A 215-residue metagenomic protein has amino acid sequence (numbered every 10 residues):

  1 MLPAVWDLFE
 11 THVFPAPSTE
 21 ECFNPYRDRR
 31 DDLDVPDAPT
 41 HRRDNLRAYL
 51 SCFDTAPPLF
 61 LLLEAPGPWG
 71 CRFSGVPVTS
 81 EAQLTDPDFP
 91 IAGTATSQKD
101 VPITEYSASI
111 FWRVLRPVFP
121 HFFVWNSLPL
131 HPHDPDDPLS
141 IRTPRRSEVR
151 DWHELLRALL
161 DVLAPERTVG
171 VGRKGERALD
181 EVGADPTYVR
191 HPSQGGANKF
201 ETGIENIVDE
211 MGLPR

Functional and structural regions predicted by a protein language model:
M1-R167, G175-R177, V182, T187: A polyanion-binding, active-site-adjacent surface
A184-R215: Short, flexible loop segments at boundaries between secondary-structure elements
